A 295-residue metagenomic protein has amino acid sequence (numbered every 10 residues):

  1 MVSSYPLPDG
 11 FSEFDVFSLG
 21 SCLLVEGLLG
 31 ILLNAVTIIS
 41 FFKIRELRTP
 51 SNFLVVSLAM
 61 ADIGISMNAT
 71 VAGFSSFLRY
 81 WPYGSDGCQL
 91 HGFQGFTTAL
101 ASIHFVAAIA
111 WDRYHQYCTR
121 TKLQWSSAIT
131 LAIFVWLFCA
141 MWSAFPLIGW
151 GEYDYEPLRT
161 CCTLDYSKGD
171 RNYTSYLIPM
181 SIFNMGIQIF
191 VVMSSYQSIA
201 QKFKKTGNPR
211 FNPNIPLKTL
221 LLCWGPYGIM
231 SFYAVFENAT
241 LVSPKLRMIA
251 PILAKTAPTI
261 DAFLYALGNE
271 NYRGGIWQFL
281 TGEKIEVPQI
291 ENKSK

Functional and structural regions predicted by a protein language model:
M1-L32, K168: Extracellular N-terminal segment of 7TM GPCRs
M1-L7, K205-F211, I215, E270-K295: Intrinsically disordered regulatory tails of 7TM GPCRs
V2-D9, Y80-T97, A128, A140-G186: Loop architecture of class A 7-transmembrane GPCRs
S12-S21, P50-W111, H115-L123: Extracellular TM2-ECL1-early TM3 structural module of rhodopsin-like
G27, S57-A69, L131-S143, S181-I189 (+2 more regions): Alpha-helical transmembrane segments of multi-pass membrane proteins
I31-F42, S66-T70, T97-R120, L131-I133 (+2 more regions): Cytoplasm-facing ends of alpha-helical transmembrane segments in multi-pass membrane proteins
F105-Y117, P146-P157, I178-A234, L264-A266: Class A (rhodopsin-like) GPCR signature focused on the TM5-ICL3 interface and adjacent 7TM helical core
L222-S231, M248-E291: Seventh transmembrane helix
